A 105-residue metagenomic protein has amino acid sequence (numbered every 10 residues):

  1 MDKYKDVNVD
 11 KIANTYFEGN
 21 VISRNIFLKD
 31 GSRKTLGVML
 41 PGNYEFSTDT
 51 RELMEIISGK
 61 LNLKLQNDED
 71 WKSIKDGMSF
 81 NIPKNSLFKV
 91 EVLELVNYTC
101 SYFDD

Functional and structural regions predicted by a protein language model:
M1-S32: A short, N-terminal "cap"/entry segment at the start of jelly-roll beta-barrel domains of the cupin/DSBH fold
F17, Y44-F46, K64: Short loop/turn motifs at secondary-structure junctions and domain boundaries
F27-D49, N81-K84: Conserved short histidine dyad/triad with adjacent acidic residue
V38, T48, L65, V92 (+1 more regions): Residue-level recognition of conserved beta-strand positions in structured domain cores
D49-L63: Short, conserved beta-strand element in jelly-roll/cupin
D68-N85: Short acidic-glycine-tyrosine-enriched beta hairpin
P83-D105: Ligand-binding loop in jelly-roll beta-barrel domains
